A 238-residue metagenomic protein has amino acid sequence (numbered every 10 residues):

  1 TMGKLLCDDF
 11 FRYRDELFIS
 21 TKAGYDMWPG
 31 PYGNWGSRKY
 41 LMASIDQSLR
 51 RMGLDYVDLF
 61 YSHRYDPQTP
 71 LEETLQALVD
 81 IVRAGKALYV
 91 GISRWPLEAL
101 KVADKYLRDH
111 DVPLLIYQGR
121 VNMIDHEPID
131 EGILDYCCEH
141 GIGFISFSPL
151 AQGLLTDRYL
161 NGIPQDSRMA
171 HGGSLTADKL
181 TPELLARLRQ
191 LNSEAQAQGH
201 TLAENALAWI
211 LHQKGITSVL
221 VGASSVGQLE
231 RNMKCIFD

Functional and structural regions predicted by a protein language model:
T1-D8, R64-E72: Glycine-rich, proline-tolerant flexible connector loops at the mouths of alpha/beta enzymes
T1-F18, D55: N-terminal binding-site loop/beta-alpha segment at the start of enzyme catalytic domains that lines or forms
R14-M27, Q118-V121: A short, structured active-site edge motif that brings together acidic residues
D26-Y32, L155, E230: A short acidic, helix-capping loop that chelates divalent metal ions and anchors anionic groups
M27-M42, H63-T69: Active-site mouth loops of central-metabolism enzymes
W35-M52, L71, L75-Q76, E98-D104: Short, acidic/polar
L49-P70: Active-site groove signature of glycoside hydrolases
T69-D238: Beta/alpha (TIM)-barrel catalytic core signal, keyed to glycine-rich beta->alpha loops juxtaposed to Asp/Glu that bind
